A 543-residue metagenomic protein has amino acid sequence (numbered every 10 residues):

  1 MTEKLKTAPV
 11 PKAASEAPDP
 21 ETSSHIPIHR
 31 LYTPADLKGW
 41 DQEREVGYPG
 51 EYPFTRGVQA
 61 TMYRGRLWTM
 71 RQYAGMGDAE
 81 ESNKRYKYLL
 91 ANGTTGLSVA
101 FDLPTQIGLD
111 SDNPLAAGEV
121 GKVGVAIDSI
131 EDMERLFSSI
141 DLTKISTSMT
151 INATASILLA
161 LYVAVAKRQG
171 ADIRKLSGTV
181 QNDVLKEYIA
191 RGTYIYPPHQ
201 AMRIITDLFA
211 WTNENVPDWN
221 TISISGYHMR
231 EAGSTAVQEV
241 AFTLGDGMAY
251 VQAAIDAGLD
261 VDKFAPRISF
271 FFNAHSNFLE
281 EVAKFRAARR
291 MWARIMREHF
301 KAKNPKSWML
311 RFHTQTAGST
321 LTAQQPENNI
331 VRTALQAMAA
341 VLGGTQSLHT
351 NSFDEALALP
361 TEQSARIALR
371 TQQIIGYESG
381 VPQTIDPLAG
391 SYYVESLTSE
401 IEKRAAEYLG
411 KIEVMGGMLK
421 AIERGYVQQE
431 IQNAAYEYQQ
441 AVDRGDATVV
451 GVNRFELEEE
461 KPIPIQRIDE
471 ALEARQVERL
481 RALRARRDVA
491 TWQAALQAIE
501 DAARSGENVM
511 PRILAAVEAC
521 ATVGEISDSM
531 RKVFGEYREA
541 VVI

Functional and structural regions predicted by a protein language model:
T2-H275, E280-E281, H299-A302, K306-H313 (+4 more regions): Catalytic alpha/beta active-site cores
A8-G39, G47-F54, L103, T361-E362 (+2 more regions): Flexible, glycine-rich loop/tail regions that form catalytic "lids" or insertion modules at the edges of active sites
T95, S138-L142, A164-D172, T206-D218 (+15 more regions): Generic secondary-structure signature for well-ordered alpha-helical cores
A117-K122, K186-Y196, M229-S234, F272-N277 (+5 more regions): Short beta-alpha connecting loops at secondary-structure transitions that line or flank enzyme active sites
D128, S146, I151-T154, A166-R168 (+8 more regions): Phosphate/diphosphate-binding loops
L158, D246-G247, F270-M296, F312-A317 (+7 more regions): Extended, hydrophobic alpha-helical segments in both membrane/secreted and soluble proteins
D260-F264, A302-T316, Q324-F353, P360-I385 (+4 more regions): Flexible glycine/proline-rich, aromatic-decorated loop/lid segments
